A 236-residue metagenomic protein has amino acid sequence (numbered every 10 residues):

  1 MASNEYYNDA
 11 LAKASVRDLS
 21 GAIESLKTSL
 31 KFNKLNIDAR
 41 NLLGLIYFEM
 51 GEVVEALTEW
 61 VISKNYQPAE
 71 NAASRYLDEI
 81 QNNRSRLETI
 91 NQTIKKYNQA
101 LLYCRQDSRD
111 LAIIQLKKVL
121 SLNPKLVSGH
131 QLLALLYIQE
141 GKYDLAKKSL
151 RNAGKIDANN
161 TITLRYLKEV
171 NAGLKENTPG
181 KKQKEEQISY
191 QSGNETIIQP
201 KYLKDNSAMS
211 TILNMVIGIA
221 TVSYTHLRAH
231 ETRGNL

Functional and structural regions predicted by a protein language model:
S3-N4, I37-D38, N71, T93 (+2 more regions): Helix-start (N-cap) detector for alpha-helical repeat units in TPR-like alpha-solenoids, especially tetratricopeptide
L30-K31, I62-N65, L120-S121, G154-K155: Conserved structural position within tetratricopeptide repeats
T225-G234: Conserved small/polar residues in nucleotide/adenosyl-binding loops
